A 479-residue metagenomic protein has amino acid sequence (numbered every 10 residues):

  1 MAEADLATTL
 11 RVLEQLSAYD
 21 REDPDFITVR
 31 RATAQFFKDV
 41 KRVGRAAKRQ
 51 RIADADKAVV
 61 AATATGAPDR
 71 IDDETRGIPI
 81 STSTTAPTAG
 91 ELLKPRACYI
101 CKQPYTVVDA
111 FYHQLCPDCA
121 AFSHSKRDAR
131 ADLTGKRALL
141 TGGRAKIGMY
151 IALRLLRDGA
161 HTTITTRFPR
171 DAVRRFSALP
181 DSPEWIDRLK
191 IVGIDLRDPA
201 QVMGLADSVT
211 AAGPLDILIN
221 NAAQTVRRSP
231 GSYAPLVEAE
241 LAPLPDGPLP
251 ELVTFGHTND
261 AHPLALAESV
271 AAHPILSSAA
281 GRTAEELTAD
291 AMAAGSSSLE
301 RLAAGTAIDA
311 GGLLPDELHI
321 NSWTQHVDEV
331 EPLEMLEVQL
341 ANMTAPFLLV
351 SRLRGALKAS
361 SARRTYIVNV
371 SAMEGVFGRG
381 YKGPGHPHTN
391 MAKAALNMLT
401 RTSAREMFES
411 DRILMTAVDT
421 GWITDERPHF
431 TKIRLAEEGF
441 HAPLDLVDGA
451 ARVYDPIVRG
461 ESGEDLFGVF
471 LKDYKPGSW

Functional and structural regions predicted by a protein language model:
M1-P95: N-terminal alpha-helical interaction blocks
A2-Y19, L264, S269-A271, I275-L302 (+1 more regions): C-terminal helical subdomain
C98-C101, C116-C119, I367: Short cysteine-rich clusters marking metal-coordination/redox-active sites
Y99, A223-T225, S229-L340, S351-E409 (+1 more regions): Catalytic loop of short-chain dehydrogenase/reductase
S123-P169: Canonical Rossmann dinucleotide-binding motif of NAD(H)/NADP(H)-dependent dehydrogenases/reductases, specifically
I186-L189, S208-N220, S232, L299: A glycine-rich helix->loop->beta "capping" turn within Rossmann-like NAD(P)(H)-dependent oxidoreductase domains
R188, P214, M407-T420, G463-F470: Conserved Rossmann-fold SDR core element
